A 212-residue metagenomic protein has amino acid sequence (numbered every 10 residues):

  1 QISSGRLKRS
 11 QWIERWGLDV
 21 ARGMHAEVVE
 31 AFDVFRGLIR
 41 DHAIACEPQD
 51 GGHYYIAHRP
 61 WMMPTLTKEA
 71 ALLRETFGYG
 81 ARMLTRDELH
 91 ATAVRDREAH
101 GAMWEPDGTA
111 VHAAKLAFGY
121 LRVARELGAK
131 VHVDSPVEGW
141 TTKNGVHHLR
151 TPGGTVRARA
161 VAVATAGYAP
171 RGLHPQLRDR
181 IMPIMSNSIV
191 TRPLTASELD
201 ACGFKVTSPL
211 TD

Functional and structural regions predicted by a protein language model:
Q1-S10: Short coil-to-beta-strand
I2-S3, H58, E105, V190-T191: Hydrophobic side chains in beta-strands
W12-V123: Rossmann-like flavin
P48, R82-T85, V131-V133, R150-T151 (+1 more regions): General beta-strand structural signal in soluble alpha/beta enzymes
L84-D96, A129-H147: A conserved short coil-to-beta-strand element within the FAD-binding core of flavoproteins
A114, L127-K130, T141, A164: Extended non-membrane alpha-helical scaffolds
V123-K130, S197: Secondary-structure transition/capping motifs at alpha-helix termini and the adjoining loop/turn into the next element
G139-D212: Flavin-dependent oxidoreductases
